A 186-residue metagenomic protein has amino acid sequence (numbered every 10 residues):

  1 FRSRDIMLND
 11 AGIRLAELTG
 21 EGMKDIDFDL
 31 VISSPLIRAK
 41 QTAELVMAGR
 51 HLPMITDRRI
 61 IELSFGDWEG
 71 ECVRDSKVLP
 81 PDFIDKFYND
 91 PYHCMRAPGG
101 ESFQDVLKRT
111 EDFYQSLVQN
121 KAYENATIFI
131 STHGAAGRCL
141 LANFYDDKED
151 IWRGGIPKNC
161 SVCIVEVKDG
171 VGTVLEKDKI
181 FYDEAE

Functional and structural regions predicted by a protein language model:
F1-Q41, G99-T110: Loop-to-helix element that buttresses phosphate recognition and phosphoryl-transfer chemistry
L18-I84: Phosphate-coordination/substrate-recognition cap region in phosphate-metabolizing enzymes
D27-D29, E124-I128: Short coil/turn segments at beta-strand junctions that form active-site/ligand-binding loops
R38, A136-G137: Alpha-helix capping/helix-boundary segments
L45, C139-N143: Active-site signature of alpha/beta-hydrolase-fold catalytic machinery across serine- and Asp/Cys-nucleophile hydrolases
L63-K77, Q119-A126, A142-E186: Acidic, low-complexity terminal tails and accessory targeting/binding regions of phosphate-metabolizing enzymes
I84-D105: Short glycine/proline- and acidic residue-enriched helix-loop micro-motifs that form flexible lids or anion-recognition
A126-T132, A136: Beta-strand elements within well-structured catalytic alpha/beta cores of enzymes that handle phosphate/sulfate esters
